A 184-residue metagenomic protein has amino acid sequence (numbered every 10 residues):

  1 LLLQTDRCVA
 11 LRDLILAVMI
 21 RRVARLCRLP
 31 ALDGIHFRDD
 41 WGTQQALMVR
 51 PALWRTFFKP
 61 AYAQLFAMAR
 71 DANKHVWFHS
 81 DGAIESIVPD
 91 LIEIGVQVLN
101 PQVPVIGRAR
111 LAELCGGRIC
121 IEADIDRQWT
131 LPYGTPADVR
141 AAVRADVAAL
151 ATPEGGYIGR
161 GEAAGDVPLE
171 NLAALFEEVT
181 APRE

Functional and structural regions predicted by a protein language model:
L1-E184: Active-site loop segments of alpha/beta catalytic cores
